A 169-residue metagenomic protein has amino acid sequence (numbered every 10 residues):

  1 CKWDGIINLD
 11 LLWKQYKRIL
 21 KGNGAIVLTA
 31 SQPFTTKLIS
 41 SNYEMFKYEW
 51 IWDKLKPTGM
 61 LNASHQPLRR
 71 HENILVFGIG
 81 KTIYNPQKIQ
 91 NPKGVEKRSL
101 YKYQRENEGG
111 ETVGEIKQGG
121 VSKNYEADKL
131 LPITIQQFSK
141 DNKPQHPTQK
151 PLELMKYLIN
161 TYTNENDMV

Functional and structural regions predicted by a protein language model:
K2-G59, E72, V76-F77: Conserved Class I SAM-dependent methyltransferase catalytic core
S40-V169: Class I S-adenosyl-L-methionine
